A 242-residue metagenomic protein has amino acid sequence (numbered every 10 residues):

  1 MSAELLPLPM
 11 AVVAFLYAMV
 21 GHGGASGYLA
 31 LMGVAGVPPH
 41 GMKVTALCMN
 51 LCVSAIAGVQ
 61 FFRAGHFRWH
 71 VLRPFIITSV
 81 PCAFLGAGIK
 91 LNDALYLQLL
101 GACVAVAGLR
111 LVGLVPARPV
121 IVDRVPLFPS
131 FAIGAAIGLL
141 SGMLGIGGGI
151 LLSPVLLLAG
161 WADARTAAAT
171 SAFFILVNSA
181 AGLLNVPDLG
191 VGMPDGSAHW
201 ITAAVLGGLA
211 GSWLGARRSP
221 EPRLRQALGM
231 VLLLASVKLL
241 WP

Functional and structural regions predicted by a protein language model:
M1-A18, G23, G27-A35, P39 (+5 more regions): Juxtamembrane transmembrane-helix boundary motif
P39-V44, A168-A172: Small-residue hotspots at the loop-to-helix junctions and early N-terminal turns of transmembrane alpha-helices
T45-Q60: Transmembrane alpha-helices of multi-pass small-molecule transport proteins
A46-N50, S171-I175, S197-I201: Short hydrophobic/aromatic, small-residue-rich stretches within specific transmembrane helices of secondary active
T166-L183: Hydrophobic alpha-helical transmembrane segments of multi-pass integral membrane proteins, especially transporters
